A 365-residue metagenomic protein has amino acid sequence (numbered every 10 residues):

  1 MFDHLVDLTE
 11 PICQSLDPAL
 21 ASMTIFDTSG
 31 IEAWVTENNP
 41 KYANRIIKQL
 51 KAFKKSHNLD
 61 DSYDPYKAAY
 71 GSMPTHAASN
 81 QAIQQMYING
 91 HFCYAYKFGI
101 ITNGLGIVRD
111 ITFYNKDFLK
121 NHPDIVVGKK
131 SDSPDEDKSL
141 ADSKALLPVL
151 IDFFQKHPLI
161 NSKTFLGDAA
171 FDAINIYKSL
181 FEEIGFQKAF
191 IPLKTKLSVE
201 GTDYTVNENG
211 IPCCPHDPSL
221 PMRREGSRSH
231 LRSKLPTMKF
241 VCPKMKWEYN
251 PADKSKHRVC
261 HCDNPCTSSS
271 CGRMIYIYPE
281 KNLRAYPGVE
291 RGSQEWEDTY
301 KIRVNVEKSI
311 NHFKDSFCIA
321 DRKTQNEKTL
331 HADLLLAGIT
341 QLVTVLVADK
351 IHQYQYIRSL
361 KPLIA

Functional and structural regions predicted by a protein language model:
M1-A169, A173-E182: Polybasic low-complexity intrinsically disordered regions
F53-P65, S219, R224-S229, V241 (+1 more regions): Long intrinsically disordered, low-complexity regions that are acidic and Ser/Thr-rich
N58, G90, G201, N209-G210 (+3 more regions): Intrinsic-disorder/low-complexity loop/linker signature
I184-L193: Short hydrophobic/aromatic-enriched beta-strand-loop microsegments
T195-E200: Short gly/pro/ser/thr-enriched loop/turn and capping motifs at secondary-structure boundaries
D203-K239, P279, L283-Q325: Short amphipathic alpha-helical "interface-anchor" segments enriched in bulky aromatics
M238-G292: Long, low-complexity, polar/charged, intrinsically disordered or flexibly structured peripheral segments
D298-A365: Basic, amphipathic alpha-helical segments enriched in Lys/Arg and hydrophobic/aromatic residues
